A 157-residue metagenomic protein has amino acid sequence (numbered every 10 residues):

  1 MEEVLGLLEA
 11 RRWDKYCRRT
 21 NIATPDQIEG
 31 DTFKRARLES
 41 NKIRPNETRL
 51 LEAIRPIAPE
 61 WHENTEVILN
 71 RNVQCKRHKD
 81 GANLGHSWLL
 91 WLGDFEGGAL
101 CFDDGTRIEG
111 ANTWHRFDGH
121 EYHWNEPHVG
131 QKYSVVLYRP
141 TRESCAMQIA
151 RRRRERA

Functional and structural regions predicted by a protein language model:
M1-W114, H120-A157: Fe(II)/2-oxoglutarate oxygenase catalytic core
